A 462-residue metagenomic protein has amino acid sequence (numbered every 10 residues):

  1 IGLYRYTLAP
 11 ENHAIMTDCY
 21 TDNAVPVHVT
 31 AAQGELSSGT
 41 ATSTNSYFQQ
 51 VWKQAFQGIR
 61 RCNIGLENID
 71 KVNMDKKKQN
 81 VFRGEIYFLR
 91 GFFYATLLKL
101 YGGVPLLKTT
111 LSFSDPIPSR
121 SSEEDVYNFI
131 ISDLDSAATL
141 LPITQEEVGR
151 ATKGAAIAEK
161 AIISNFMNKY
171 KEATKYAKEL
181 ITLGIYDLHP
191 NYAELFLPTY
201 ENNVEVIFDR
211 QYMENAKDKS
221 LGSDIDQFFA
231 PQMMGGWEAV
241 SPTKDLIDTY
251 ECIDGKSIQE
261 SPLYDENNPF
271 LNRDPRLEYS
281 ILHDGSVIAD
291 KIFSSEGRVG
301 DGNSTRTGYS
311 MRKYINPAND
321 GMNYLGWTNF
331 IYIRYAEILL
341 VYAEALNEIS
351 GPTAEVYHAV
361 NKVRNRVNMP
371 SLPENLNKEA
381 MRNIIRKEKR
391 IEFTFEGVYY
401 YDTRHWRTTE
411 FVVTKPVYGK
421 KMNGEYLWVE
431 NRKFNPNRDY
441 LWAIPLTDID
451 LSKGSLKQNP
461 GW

Functional and structural regions predicted by a protein language model:
I1-A32, Y127, I131, D135-A138 (+2 more regions): An aromatic- and glycine-enriched ligand-binding surface/loop that stacks and positions planar moieties
L3-T7, T30-Y101, P116-I117, S121-N128 (+5 more regions): Conserved, well-structured interaction surfaces
V25, A55-F56, F129-I131, F196-K256 (+3 more regions): Long, intrinsically disordered, low-complexity segments
L100, Y127, Y170, P352-T353: TPR-repeat structural position
G103, A173, L180, E355-V356: Solenoid-repeat scaffolds in large eukaryotic assemblies
F270-V363: C-terminal substrate/ligand-recognition segments
